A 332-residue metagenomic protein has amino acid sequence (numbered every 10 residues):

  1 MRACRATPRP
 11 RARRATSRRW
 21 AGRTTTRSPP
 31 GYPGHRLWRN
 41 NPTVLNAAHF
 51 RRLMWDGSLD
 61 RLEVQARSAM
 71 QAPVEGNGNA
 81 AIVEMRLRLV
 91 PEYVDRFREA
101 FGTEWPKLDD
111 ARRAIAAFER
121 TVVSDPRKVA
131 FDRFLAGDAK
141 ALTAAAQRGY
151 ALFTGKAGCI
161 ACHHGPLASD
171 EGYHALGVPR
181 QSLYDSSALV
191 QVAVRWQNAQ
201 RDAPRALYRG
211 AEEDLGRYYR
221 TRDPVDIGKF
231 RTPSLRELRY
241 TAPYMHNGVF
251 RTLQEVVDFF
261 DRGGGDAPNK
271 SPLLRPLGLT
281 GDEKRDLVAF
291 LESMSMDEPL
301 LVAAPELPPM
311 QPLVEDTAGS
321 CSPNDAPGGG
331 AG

Functional and structural regions predicted by a protein language model:
M1-G332: Periplasmic c-type cytochrome electron-transfer domains
